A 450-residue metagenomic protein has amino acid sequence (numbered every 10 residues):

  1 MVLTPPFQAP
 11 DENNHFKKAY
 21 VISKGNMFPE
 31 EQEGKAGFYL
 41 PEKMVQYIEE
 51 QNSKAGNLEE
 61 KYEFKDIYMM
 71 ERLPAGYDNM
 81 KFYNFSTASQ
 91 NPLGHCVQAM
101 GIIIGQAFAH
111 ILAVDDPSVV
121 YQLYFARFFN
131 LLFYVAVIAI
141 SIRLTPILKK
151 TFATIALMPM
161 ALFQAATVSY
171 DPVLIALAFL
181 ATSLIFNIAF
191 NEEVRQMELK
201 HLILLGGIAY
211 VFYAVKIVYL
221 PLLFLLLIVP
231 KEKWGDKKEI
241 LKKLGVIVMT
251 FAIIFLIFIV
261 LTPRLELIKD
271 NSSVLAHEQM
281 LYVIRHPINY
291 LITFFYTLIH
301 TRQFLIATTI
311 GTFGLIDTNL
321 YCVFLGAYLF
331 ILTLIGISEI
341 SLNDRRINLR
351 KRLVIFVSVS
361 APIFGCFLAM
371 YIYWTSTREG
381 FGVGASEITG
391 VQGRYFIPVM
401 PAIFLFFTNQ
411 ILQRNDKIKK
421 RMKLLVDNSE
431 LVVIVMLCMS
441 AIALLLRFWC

Functional and structural regions predicted by a protein language model:
K24-F125, F381-G382: Interfacial juxtamembrane loops and adjacent helix segments that form the catalytic/substrate-binding surfaces
F108-V120, I138-M160: Transmembrane-helix signature of polytopic, membrane-embedded enzymes that assemble or transfer cell-envelope glycans
I140, I175-E193, I208, I403: Specific aromatic-rich, kink-prone transmembrane helix
L162-Q164, K200-I217, L222-I228: Membrane-interface alpha helices of multi-pass inner-membrane proteins
T167-L174: Short acidic/glycine- and proline-prone juxtamembrane loop motifs at membrane-interface regions of multi-pass membrane
L184-M197, L220-A252: Perimembrane helix-loop-helix junctions
K200-A209, K233-L261, R352-P362, E430-V435: Hydrophobic alpha-helical membrane-interfacial segments at the cytosolic entry of transmembrane helices
K243, I247, F255-D344: Membrane-lumen/periplasm interface segments of multi-pass, membrane-embedded glycan/lipid transferases
